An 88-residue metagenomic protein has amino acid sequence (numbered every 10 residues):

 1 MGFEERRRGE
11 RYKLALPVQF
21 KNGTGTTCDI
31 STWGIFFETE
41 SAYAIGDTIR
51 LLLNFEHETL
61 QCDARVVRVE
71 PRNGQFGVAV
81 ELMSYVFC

Functional and structural regions predicted by a protein language model:
M1-I30, Y85: N-terminal helix initiation/capping motif
L14-F20, G46-T59: Short conserved beta-strand and strand-loop elements enriched in small hydrophobics with frequent Asp/Gly
G25-T27, Q61-V69: Short beta-strand-centered aromatic/proline hotspots
T32, V69-G74, F87: Short, conserved beta-turn/loop elements at beta-strand boundaries and strand-helix junctions
F36-F37, R72-M83: Short, solvent-exposed secondary-structure boundary/capping segments
E38-A42: Short, surface-exposed secondary-structure edge patches
